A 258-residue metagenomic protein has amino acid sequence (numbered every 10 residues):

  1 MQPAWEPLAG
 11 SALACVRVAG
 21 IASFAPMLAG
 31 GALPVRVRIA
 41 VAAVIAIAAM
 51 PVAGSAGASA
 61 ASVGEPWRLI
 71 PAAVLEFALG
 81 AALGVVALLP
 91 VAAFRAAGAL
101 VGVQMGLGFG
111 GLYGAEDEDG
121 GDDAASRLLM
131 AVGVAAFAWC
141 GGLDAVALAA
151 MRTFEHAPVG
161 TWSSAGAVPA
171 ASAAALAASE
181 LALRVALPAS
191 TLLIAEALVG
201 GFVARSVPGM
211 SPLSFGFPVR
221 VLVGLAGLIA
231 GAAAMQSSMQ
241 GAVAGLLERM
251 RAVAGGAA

Functional and structural regions predicted by a protein language model:
M1-A258: Hydrophobic alpha-helical segments and their helix-loop boundaries in membrane and membrane-proximal proteins
